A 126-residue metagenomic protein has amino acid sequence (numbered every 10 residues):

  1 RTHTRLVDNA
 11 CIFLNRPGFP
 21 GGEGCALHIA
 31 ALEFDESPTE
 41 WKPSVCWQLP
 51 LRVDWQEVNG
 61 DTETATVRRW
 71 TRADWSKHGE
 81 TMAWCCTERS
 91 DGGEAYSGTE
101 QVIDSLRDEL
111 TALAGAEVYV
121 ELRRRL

Functional and structural regions predicted by a protein language model:
R1-L126: Short loop/turn segments that flank or connect secondary-structure elements
